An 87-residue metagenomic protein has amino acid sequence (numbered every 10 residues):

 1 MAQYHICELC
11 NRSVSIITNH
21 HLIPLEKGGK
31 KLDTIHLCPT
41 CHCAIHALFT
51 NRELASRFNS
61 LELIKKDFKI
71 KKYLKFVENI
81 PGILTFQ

Functional and structural regions predicted by a protein language model:
M1-I6, K75-E78: A broadly conserved sequence feature marking short terminus-proximal activation segments in nucleic acid-centric
Q3-H36: Histidine-centered nuclease catalytic patch
H20-H21, H42, H46: Histidine-centered active-site/metal-ligand motif
E26-I35, A44-I83: Polybasic, low-complexity binding patches
T85-Q87: Long, charge-rich low-complexity segments
